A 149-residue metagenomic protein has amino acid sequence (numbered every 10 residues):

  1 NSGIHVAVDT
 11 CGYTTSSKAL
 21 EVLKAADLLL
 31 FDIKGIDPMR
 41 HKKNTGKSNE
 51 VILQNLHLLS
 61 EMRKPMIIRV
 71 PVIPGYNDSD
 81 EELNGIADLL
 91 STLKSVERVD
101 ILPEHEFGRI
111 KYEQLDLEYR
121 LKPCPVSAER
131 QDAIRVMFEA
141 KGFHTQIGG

Functional and structural regions predicted by a protein language model:
N1-F107, E113: Conserved AdoMet/S-adenosylmethionine-binding subsite of the radical SAM
I4, L117, F143-H144: Short aromatic/hydrophobic-glycine micro-motifs
E113-L121: Short glycine/proline- and charge-enriched loop/turn segments that cap or connect secondary-structure elements
R120-R130: Short, flexible active-site recognition loops that position polar ligands and cofactors
R130-G149: A cross-taxonomic marker for long C-terminal extensions/tails that follow the last structured domain
